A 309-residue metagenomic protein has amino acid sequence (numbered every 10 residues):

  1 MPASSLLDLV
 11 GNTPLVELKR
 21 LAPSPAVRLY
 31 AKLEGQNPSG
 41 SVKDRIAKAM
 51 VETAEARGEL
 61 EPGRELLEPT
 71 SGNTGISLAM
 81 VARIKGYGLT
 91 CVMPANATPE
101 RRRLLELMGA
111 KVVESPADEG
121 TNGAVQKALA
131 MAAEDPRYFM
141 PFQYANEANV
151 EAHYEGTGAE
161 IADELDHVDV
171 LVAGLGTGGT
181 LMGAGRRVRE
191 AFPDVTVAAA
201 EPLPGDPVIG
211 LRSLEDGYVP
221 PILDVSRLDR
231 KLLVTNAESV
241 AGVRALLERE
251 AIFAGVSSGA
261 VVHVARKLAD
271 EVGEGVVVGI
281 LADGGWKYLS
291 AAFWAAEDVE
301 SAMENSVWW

Functional and structural regions predicted by a protein language model:
M1-W309: PLP-dependent amino-acid enzyme catalytic core
